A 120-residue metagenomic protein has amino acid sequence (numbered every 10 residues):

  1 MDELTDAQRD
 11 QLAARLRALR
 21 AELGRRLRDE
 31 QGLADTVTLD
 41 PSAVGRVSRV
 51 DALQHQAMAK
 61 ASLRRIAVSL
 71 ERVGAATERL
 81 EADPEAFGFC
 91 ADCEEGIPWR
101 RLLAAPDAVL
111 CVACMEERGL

Functional and structural regions predicted by a protein language model:
M1-A82: Interaction interfaces in information-processing and related assembly proteins
A52, Q56-L120: Cys/His-clustered metal-coordination modules, chiefly Zn-binding fingers
